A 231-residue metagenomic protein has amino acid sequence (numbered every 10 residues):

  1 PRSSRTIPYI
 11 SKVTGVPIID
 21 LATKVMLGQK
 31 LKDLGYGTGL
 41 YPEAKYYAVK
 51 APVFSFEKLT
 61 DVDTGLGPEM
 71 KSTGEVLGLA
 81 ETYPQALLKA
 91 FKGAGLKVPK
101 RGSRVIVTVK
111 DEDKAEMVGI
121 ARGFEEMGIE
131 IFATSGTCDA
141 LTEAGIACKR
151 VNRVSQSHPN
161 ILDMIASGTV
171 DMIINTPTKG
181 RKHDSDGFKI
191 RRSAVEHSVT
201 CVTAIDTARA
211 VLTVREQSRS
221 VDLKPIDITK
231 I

Functional and structural regions predicted by a protein language model:
P1-K100: ATP-dependent carboxylate activation and anion-phosphoryl transfer catalytic cores that bind Mg-ATP to form
P1-R2, L34, V49-P52, L79-A80 (+5 more regions): Generic beta-strand/beta-sheet core signal
P1-S4, V53-F56, T82-Q85, G93-A94 (+5 more regions): Short, glycine-/Ser/Thr-/acidic-enriched flexible segments
S3, E81-Q85, G102-V107, C148-K149 (+1 more regions): Terminal amphipathic helices with adjacent charged low-complexity linkers/tails
P8-K12, G35-Y36, D61, M117-I120 (+3 more regions): Short acidic, glycine/serine/threonine-rich loops at helix termini
P99-I174, K179-K182: Conserved structured catalytic cores and adjacent interaction surfaces of nucleotide-binding/hydrolyzing enzymes
N152-R153, I161-I231: Peripheral docking tails and interdomain loops at the edges of cofactor- or intermediate-handling domains
